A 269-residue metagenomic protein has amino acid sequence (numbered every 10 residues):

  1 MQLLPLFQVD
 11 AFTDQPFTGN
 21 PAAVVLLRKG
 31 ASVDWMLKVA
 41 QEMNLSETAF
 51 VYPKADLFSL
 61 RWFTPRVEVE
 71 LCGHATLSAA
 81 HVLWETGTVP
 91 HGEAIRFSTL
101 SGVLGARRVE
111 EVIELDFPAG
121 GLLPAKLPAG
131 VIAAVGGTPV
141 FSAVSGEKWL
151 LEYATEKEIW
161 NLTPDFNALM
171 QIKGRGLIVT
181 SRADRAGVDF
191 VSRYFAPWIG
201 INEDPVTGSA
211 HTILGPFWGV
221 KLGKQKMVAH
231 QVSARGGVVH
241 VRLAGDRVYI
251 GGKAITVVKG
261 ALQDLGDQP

Functional and structural regions predicted by a protein language model:
M1-C72, T76-P269: Active-site proximal loop and beta-alpha junction motif in alpha/beta enzyme cores
